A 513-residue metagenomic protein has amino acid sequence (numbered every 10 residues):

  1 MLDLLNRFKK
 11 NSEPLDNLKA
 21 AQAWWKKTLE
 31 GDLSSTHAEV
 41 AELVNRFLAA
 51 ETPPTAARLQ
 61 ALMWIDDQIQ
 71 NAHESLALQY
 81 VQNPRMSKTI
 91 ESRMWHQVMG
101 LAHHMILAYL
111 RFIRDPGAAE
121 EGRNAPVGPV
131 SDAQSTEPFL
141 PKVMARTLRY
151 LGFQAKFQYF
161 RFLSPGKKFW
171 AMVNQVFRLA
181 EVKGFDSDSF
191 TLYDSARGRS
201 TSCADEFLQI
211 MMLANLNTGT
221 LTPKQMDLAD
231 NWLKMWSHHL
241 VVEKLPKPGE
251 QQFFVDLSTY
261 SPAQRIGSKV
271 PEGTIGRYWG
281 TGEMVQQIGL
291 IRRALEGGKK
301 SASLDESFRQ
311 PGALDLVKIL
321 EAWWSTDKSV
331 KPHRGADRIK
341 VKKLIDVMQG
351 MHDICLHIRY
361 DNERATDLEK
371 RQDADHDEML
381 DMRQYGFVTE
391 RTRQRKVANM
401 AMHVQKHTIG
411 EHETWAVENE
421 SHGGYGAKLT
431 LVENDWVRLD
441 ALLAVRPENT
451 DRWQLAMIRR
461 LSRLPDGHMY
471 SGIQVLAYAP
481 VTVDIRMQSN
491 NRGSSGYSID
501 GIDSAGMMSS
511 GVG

Functional and structural regions predicted by a protein language model:
M1-M211: Long, leucine/valine-rich, helix-dominated scaffolding and oligomerization segments
L2-L5, S12, H37, F254 (+6 more regions): Intrinsically disordered, low-complexity regions
W24-W25, W64, W95, W170 (+7 more regions): A residue-identity detector for tryptophan
T28-L29, Q68, M99, N174 (+5 more regions): Short, isolated positions within intrinsically disordered regulatory regions of eukaryotic proteins
V182-Q372: Extended, domain-scale alpha-helical bundle/helix-rich regions
W323-R452, M457-V475, A479-P480, N491-G513: Short strand-loop-strand
T482-M487: A short macromolecule-binding patch
